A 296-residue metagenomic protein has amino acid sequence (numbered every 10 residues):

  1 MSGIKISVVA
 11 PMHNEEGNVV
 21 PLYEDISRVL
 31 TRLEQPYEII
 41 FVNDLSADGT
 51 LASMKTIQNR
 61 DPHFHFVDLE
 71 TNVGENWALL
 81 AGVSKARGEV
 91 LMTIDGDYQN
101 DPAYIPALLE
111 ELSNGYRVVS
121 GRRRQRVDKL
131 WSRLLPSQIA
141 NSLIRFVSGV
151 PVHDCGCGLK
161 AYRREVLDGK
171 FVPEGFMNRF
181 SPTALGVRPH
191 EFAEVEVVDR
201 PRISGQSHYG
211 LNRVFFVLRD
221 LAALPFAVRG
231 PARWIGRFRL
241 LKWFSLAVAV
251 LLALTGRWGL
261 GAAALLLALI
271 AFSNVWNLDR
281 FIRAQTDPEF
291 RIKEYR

Functional and structural regions predicted by a protein language model:
M1-L130, E165, A253-R257, N274-R296: Structured catalytic core of nucleotide-sugar glycosyltransferases
S2-G3, P182-T183, V187-R296: Hydrophobic helical membrane-anchoring modules
P36-Y37, V67-L69, T93-G96, V119-R122 (+4 more regions): Short, surface-exposed, polar/charged, turn-prone segments marking secondary-structure boundaries
G74-L79, V83, Q99, A103 (+1 more regions): Conserved catalytic loops of nucleotide-sugar-dependent glycosyltransferases that act on lipid-linked
